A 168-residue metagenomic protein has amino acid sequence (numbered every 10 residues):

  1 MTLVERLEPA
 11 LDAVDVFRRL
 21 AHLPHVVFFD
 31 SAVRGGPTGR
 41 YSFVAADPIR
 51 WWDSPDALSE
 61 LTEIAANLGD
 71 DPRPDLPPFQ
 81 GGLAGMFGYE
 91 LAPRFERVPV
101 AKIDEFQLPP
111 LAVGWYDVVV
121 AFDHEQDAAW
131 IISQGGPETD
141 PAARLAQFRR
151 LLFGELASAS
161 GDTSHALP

Functional and structural regions predicted by a protein language model:
M1-P168: Signature of the chorismate-utilizing enzyme
